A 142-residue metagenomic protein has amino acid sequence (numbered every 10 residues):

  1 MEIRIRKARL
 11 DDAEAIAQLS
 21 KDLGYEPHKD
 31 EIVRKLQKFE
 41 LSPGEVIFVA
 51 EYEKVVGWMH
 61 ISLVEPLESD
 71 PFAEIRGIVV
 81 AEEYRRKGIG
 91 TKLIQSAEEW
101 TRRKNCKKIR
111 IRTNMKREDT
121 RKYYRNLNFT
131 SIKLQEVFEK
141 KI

Functional and structural regions predicted by a protein language model:
M1-D11: Conserved N-terminal entry element of GNAT/NAT acetyltransferase domains
L10-P71, I132: Acetyl-CoA-dependent GNAT
V64, A81, R112-N114: Residue-level recognition of the GNAT/N-acetyltransferase active site
P71-E82: Conserved acetyl-CoA binding element of GNAT-fold acetyltransferases
V80, R86-E99, N126: Conserved acetyl-CoA-binding loop-helix of GNAT-fold acetyltransferases
T91, M115-K133: Conserved active-site alpha-helix within GNAT-family acetyltransferase domains
I94, T101-T113: Conserved GNAT acetyl-CoA-binding A-motif
E136-I142: Terminal substrate-recognition subdomain of acyl/acetyltransferases
